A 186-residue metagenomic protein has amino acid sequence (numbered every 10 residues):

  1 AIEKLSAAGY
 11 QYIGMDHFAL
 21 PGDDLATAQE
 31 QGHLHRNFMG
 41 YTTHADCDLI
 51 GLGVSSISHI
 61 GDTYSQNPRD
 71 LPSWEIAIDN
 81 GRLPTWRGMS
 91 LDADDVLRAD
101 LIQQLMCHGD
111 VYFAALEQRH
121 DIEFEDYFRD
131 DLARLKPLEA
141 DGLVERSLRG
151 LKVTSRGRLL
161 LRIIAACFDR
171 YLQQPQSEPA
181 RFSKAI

Functional and structural regions predicted by a protein language model:
A1-E125, A185-I186: C-terminal scaffold of the Radical SAM
D24-A28, P137, L159: Short secondary-structure transition/capping segments
P84, D110-V111, V144, Q173-S177: Intrinsically disordered or highly flexible coil/loop and linker segments, enriched in small and charged/polar residues
F124-E139: Short amphipathic alpha-helical interaction segments
E139-R149: A short, conserved structural fragment
G150-T154: Minor-groove-contacting beta-hairpin "wing" of winged helix-turn-helix DNA-binding domains
R156-I186: Short, amphipathic alpha-helical interaction segments positioned at domain boundaries
